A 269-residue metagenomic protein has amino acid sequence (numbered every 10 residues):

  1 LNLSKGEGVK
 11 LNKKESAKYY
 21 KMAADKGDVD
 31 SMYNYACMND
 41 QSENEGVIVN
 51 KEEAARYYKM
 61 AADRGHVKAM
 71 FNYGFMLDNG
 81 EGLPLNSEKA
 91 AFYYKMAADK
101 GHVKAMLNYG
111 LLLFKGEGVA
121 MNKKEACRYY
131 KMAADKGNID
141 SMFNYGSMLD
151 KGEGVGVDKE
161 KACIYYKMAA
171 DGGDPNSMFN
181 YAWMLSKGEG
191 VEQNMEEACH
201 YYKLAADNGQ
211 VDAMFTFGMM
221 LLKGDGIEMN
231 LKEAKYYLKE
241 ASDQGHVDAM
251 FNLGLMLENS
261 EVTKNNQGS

Functional and structural regions predicted by a protein language model:
L1-K5, N34-E43, N72-N79, N108-K115 (+4 more regions): Hydrophobic face of amphipathic alpha-helices that form TPR/SEL1-like repeat modules and related alpha-solenoid
L3-E7, K26-D28, S42-E45, Y58 (+15 more regions): Short helix-capping/linker turns of helical repeat alpha-solenoids
L11-K13, I48-K51, N86-S87, N122-K123 (+4 more regions): Helix-turn-helix repeat elements of alpha-solenoid scaffolds
